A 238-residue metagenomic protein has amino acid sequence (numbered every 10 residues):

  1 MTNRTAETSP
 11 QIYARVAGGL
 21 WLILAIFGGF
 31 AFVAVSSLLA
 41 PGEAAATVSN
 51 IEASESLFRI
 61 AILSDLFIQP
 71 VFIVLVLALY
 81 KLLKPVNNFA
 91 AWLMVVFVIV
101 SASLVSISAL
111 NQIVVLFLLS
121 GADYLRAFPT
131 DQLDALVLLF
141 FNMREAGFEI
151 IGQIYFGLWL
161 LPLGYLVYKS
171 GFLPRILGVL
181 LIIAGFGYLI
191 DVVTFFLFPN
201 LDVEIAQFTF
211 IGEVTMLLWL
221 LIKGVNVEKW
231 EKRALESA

Functional and structural regions predicted by a protein language model:
M1-A238: Hydrophobic, aromatic-enriched alpha-helical segments typical of multi-pass transmembrane helices
